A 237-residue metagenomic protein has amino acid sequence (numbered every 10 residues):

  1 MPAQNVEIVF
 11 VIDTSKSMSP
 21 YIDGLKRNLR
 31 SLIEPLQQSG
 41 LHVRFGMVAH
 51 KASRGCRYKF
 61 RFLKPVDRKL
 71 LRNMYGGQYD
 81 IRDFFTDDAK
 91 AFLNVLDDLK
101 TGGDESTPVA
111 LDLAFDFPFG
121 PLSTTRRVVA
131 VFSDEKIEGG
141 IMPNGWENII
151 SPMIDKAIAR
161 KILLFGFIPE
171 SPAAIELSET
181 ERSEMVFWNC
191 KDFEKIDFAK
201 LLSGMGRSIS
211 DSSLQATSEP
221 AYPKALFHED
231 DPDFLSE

Functional and structural regions predicted by a protein language model:
M1-E237: Divalent cation-coordinating acidic motifs and surrounding scaffolds that mediate Ca2+/Mg2+/Mn2+/Zn2+-dependent binding
